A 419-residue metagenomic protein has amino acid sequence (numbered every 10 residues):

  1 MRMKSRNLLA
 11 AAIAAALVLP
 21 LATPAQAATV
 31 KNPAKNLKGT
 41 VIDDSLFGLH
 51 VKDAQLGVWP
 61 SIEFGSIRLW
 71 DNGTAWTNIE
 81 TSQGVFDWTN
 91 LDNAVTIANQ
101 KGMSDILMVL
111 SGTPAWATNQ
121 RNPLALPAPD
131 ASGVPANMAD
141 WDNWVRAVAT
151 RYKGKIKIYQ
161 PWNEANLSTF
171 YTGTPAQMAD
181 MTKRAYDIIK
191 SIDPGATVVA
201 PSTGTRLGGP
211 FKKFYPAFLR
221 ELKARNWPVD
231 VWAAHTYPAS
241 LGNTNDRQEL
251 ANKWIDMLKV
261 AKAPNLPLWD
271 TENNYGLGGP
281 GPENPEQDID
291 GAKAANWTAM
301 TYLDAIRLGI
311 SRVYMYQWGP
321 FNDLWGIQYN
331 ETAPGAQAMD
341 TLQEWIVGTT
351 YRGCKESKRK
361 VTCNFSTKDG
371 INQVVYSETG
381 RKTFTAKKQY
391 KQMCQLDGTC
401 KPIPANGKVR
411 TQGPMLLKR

Functional and structural regions predicted by a protein language model:
M1-A27: Secretory targeting and sorting signals
A28-G73: Boundary/entry segment of secreted carbohydrate-active catalytic domains
V51, L69, P161, L167 (+5 more regions): Conserved beta-strand positions
I62-V229, A233-A239: Substrate-binding cleft and catalytic face of glycoside hydrolase catalytic domains, especially the flexible beta-alpha
Y237-E283, I306-R307, S311-M315, P334: Glycoside hydrolase catalytic-domain groove-lining segments
N274-E344, C354-R359: Aromatic/acidic polysaccharide-binding cleft in carbohydrate-active enzymes
E356-Q389, L396-G398: Carbohydrate-binding surface patches
K401-R419: C-terminal beta-strand-rich structural cap/linker in extracellular carbohydrate-active enzymes
